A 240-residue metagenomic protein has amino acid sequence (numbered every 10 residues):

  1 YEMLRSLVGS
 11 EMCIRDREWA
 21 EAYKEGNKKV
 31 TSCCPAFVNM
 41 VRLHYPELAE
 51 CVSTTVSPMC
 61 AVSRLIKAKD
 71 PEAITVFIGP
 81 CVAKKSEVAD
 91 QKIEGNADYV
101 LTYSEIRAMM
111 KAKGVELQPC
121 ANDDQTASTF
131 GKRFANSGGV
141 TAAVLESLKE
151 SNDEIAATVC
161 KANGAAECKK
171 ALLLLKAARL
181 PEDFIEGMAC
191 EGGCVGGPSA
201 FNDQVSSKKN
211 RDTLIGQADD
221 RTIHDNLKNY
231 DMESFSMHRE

Functional and structural regions predicted by a protein language model:
Y1-G9, I14: Single conserved hydrophobic/aromatic residue that forms the stacking wall/gate of nucleotide- or nucleobase-binding
V8, L48, I93-N96: Short, structured coil segments at secondary-structure junctions
S10, S32-C34, I78-P80, Y103-S104 (+1 more regions): Fold-independent oxyanion-binding glycine-rich loops and adjacent beta-strand/coil segments at enzyme active sites
R15-P58, S63, P71: Radical SAM/AdoMet-radical enzyme domain recognition
F37, P58-V62, F77, T102 (+2 more regions): Internal, well-ordered alpha-helical segments in soluble enzyme and binding-protein domains
A49-V56, I66, I78-S86: Active-site adenylate/phosphate-handling loop in enzymes that bind or generate adenylated species
D70-F77: Short beta-strand/loop segments at the ligand-binding rim of alpha/beta enzyme cores
V82-E240: Redox cofactor-anchoring modules in respiratory/redox and cofactor-processing assemblies
